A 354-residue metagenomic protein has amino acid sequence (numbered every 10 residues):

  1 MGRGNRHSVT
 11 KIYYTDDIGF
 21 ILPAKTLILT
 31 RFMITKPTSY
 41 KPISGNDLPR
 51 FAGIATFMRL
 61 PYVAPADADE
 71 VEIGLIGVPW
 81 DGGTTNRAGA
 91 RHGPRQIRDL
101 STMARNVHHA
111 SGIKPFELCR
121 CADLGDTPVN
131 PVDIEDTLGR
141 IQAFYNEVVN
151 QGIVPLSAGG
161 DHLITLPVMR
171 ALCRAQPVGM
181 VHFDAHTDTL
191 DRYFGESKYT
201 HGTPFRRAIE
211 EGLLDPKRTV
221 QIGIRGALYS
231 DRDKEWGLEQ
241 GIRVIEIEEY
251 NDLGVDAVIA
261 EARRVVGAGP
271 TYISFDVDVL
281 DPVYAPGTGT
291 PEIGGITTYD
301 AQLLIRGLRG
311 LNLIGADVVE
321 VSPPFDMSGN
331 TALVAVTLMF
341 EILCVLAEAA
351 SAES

Functional and structural regions predicted by a protein language model:
M1-F32: N-terminal amphipathic/basic-hydrophobic helices that include classical n-h-c signal peptides and signal-anchor
S8-I12, P23-K25, T165-L166, A208 (+2 more regions): Residues at secondary-structure transition points
F32-W80, N86-L156, L163-A175, W236-E239 (+1 more regions): Catalytic cores of soluble, metal-dependent hydrolases
T84-N86, D191, S230: Short helix/loop capping segments that flank catalytic or ligand/cofactor-binding pockets
G139-R140, Y145-N146, N150-R218, I222: Active-site histidine-anchored catalytic micro-motif
H182-A185, Q221-G226, E246-E248, E320: Short, structured patches in soluble enzyme cores that scaffold and shape functional sites
T189-L190, A227-Y229, P323-F325: Active-site environment of divalent metal-dependent phosphoester hydrolases
R225-Y229, D233-G237: Glycine-rich phosphate/diphosphate-binding loop of Rossmann-like nucleotide-binding domains
